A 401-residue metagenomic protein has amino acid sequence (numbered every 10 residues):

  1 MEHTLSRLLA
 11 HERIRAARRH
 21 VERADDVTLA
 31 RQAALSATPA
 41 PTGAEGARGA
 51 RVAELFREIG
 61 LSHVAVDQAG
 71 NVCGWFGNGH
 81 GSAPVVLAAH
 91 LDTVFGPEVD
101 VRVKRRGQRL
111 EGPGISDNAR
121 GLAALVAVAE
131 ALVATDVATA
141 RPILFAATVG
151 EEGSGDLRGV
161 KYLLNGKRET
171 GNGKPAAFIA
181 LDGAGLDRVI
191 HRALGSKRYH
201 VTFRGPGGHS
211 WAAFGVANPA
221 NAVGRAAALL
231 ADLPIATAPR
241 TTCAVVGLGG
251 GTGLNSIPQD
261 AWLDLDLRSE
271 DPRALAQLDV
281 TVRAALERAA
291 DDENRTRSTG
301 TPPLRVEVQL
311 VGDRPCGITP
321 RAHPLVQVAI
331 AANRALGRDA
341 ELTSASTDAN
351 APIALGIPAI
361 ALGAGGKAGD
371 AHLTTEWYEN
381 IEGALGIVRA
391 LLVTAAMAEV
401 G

Functional and structural regions predicted by a protein language model:
M1-A16, Q32, A37, A220-G401: Metal-dependent amide/peptide-bond hydrolase catalytic core, centered on the "pita-bread" metallohydrolase fold
H3-E111: Acidic/His- and Gly-rich active-site-bordering loop/insert found across diverse amide/peptide-bond hydrolases
A88-A89, A146-T148, F178-D182, T202-R204 (+1 more regions): Short beta-strand segments
L91-R105, R192-T202, A331: Acidic-glycine-rich active-site phosphate/pyrophosphate-binding loop
V101-G114, R204-G208, R334, A371-T374: Glycine/charged-rich beta-loop-alpha catalytic/anionic-binding loops adjacent to active sites
R109, G114-L194, I235-A236, V245 (+2 more regions): Acidic/histidine-rich catalytic neighborhood of metal-dependent amide-processing enzymes
L181-P206, S210-A213, P219-R225: Phosphate/diphosphate-binding glycine-rich loops and adjacent basic-rich segments that engage nucleotide
